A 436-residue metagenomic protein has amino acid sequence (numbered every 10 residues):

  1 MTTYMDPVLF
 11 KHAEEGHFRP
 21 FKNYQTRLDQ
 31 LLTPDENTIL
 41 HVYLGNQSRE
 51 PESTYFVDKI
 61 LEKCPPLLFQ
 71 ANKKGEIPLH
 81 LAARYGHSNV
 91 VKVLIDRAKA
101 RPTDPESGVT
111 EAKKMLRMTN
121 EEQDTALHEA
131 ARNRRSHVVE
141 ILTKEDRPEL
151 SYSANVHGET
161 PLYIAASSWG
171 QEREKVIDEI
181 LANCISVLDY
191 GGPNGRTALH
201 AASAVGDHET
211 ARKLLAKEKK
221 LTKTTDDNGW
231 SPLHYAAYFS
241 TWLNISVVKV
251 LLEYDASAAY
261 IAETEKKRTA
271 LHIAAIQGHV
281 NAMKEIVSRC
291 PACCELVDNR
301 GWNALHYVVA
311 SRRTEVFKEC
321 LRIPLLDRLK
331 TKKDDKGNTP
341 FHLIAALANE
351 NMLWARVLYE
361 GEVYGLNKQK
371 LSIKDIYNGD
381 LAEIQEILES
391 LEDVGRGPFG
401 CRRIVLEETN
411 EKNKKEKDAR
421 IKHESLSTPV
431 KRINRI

Functional and structural regions predicted by a protein language model:
M1-I436: Regulatory and partner-binding modules of innate immune sensors/adaptors
